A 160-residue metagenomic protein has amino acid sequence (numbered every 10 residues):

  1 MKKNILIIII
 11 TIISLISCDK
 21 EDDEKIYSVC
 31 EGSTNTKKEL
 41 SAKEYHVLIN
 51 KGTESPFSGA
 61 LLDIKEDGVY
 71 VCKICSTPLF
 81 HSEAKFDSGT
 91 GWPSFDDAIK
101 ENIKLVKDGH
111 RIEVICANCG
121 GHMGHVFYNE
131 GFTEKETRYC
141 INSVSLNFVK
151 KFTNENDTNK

Functional and structural regions predicted by a protein language model:
N4-I13: Sec-dependent N-terminal signal peptides
L15-S17: C-terminal motif of bacterial Sec signal peptides marking the signal peptidase cleavage site
D19-E21: Bacterial signal peptide processing site
D23-K25: Post-cleavage N-terminal segment of exported redox proteins
Y27, S33-V71, T77-K160: A short Gly-Trp-Pro
